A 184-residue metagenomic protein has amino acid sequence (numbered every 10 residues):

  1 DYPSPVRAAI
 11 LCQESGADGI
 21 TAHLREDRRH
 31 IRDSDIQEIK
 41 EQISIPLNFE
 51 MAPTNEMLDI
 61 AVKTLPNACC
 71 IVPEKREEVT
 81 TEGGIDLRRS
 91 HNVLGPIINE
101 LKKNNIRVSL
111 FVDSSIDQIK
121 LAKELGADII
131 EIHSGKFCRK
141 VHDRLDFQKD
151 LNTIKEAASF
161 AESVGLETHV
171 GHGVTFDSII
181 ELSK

Functional and structural regions predicted by a protein language model:
D1, I20-A22, L47-M51, C69-I71 (+3 more regions): Hydrophobic faces of well-ordered beta-strands that scaffold small-molecule active sites in alpha/beta enzyme cores
D1-E56, I60-P66, L121, D146-K149: Conserved N-terminal beta1-alpha1 strand-loop-helix module at the mouth
L24-D27, A52, P73-R76, D113 (+2 more regions): Short, ordered loop/turn segments at secondary-structure junctions
R29-N55, L87-S109, D146-V170: Alpha-helix-loop-beta-strand connector modules within alpha/beta enzyme cores
N55-N67, S115-L125, V170, V174-K184: Catalytic cores of alpha/beta
C70-E78, I129-V141, K184: Glycine-rich phosphate-binding active-site loops on the catalytic face of alpha/beta enzymes
I71-D128: Hydrophobic, well-structured mid-protein blocks that either form specific transmembrane helices
R107-F160, V164: Histidine/lysine/aspartate-rich catalytic loop segments that bind and position anionic ligands
